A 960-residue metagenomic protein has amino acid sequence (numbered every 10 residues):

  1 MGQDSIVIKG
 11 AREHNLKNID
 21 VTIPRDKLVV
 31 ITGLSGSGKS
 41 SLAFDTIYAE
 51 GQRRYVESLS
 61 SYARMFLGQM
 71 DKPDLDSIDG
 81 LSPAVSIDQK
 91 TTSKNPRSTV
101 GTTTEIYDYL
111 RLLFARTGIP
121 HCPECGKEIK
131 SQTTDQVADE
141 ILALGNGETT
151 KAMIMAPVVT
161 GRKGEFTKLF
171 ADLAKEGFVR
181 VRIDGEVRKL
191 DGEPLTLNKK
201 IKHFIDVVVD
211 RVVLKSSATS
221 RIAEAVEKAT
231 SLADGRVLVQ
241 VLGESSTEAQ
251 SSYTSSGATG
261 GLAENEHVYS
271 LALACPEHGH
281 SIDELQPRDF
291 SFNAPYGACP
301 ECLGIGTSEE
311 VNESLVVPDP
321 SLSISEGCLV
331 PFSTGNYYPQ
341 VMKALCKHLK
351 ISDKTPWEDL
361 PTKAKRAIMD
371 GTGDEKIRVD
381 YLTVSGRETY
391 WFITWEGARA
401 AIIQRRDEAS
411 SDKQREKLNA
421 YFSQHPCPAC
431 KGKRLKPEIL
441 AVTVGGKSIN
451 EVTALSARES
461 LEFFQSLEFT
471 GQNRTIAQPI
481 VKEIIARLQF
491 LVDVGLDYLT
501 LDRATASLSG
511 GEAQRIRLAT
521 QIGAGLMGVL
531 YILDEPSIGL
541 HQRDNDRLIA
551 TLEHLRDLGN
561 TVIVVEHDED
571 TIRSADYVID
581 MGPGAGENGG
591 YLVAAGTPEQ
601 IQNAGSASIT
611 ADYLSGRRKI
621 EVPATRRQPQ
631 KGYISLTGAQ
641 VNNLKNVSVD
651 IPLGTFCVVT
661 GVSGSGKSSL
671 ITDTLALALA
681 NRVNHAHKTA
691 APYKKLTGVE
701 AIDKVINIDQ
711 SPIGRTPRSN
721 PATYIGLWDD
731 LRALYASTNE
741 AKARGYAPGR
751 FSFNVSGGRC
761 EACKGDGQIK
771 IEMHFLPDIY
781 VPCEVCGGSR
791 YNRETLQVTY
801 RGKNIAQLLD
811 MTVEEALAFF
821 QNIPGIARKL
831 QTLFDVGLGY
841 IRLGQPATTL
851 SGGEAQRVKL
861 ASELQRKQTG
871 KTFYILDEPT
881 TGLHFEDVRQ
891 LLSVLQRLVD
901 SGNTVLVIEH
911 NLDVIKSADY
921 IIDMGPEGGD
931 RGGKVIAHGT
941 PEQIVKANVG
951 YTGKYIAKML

Functional and structural regions predicted by a protein language model:
M1-L960: Conserved phosphate-binding elements of NTP-dependent enzyme cores
